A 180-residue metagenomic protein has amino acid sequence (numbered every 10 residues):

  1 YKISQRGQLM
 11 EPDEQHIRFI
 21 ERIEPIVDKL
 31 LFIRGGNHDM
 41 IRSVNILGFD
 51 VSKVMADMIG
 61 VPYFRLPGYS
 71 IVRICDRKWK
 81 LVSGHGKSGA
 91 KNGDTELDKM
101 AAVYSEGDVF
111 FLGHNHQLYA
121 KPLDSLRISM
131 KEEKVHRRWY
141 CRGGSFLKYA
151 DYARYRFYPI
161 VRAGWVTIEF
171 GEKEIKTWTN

Functional and structural regions predicted by a protein language model:
Y1-F64: Core catalytic region of metal-dependent phosphoesterases/phosphodiesterases, especially metallo-beta-lactamase-like
E21, Y69, T95-K99: A generic local structural motif
E24, Y63, I74-D76, V103 (+1 more regions): Generic structural signal for beta-strand residues in well-ordered domains
V27-L30, K78, E106-G107: A general structural motif
S43-D94: An acidic, phosphate/nucleotide-engaging active-site surface
K80-L81, K87-T177: Conserved beta-sheet core of the metallophosphoesterase superfamily
